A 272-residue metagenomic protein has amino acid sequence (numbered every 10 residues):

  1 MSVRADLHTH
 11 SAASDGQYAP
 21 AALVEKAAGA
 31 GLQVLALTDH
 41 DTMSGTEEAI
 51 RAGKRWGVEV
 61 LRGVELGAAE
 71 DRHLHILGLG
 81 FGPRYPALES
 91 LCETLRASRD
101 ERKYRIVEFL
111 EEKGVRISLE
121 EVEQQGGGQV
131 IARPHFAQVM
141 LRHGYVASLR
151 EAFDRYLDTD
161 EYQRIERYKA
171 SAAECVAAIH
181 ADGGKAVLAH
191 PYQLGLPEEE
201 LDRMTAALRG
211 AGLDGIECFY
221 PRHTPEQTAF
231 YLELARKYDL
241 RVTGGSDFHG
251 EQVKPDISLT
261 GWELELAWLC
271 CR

Functional and structural regions predicted by a protein language model:
M1-S11, Q17-A30, S44-L66, E70-R84 (+4 more regions): Charged catalytic cores and adjacent phosphate/nucleic-acid-binding surfaces used for phosphate/nucleic-acid chemistry
Q33-L35: Short active-site oxyanion
G82, E93-Y104, V130: Short, amphipathic alpha-helical segments
E89-S98, E123-G126, Y162-Q163: Flexible, glycine/proline-enriched loop segments at strand-loop-helix junctions that form or flank small-ligand binding
A97-Q124: Conserved phosphoryl-transfer catalytic core
G126-Q193: Conserved acidic, metal-coordinating active-site core of Asp-based, Mg2+-dependent phosphoryl-transfer enzymes
